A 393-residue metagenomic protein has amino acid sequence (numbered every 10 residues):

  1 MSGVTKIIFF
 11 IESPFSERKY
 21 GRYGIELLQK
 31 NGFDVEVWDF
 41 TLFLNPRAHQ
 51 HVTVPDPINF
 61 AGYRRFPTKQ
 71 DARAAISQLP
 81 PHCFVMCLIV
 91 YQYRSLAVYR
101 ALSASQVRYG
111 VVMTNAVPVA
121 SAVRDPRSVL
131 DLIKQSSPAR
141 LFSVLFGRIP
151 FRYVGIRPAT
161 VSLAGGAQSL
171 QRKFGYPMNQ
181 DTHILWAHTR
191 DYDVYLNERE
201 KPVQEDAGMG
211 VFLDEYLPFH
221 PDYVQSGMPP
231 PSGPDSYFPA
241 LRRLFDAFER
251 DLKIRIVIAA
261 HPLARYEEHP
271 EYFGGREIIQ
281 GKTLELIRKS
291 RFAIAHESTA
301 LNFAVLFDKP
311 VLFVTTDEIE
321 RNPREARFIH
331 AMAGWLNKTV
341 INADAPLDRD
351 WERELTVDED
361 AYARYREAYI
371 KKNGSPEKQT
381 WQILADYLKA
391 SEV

Functional and structural regions predicted by a protein language model:
I7-G32, V37-L196, A300-N302: Active-site and donor-binding regions of nucleotide-sugar-utilizing enzymes
G21-R22, F66-R73, R94-A97, P230-A247 (+1 more regions): Well-ordered, non-membrane alpha-helical segments in soluble/globular domains
P46-A48, V119-D125, V194-R199, L286-A293 (+2 more regions): Short, charged, surface-exposed secondary-structure boundary motifs
P46-F60, F219-S236, R321-A326: Short, flexible/disordered intra-domain loops and linkers
F60, R64-A75, T189, L196-N197 (+3 more regions): Donor nucleotide-activated moiety binding/catalytic core segment of transferases that use nucleotide-activated donors
D191-E268: Conserved catalytic-core segment of nucleotide-activated headgroup transferases in glycan assembly
H269-F273, T299-G374: Catalytic binding pocket for nucleotide-activated donors in carbohydrate/polymer assembly enzymes
R364, I370-V393: C-terminal alpha-helical cap of glycosyltransferases
